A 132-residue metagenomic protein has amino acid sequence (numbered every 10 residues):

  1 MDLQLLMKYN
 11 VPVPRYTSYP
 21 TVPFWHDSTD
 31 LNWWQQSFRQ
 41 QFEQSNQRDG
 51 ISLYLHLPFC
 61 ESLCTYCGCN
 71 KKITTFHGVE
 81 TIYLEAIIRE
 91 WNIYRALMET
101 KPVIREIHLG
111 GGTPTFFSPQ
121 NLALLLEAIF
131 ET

Functional and structural regions predicted by a protein language model:
M1-I51: Flexible, acidic/Gly-rich N-terminal and inter-domain linker regions that tether and position cofactor-handling modules
V22, N70-K72, G110-G112: Short strand-loop junctions, especially beta-strand C-caps/beta-turns that link beta-sheets to coils or alpha-helices
F38-D49, H77, A96-V103, E131-T132: Short, glycine- and charge-enriched coil/turn segments that flank and shape catalytic ligand pockets
G50-Y83: Canonical Radical SAM [4Fe-4S] cluster-binding loop centered on the CxxxCxxC motif and its immediate flanking residues
C60, I87, L109: Conserved, mostly hydrophobic/aromatic
T81-I88, P119, A123: Non-membrane alpha-helical structural segments and their capping/turn regions in soluble enzymes
I87-L97: A short, N-terminal amphipathic alpha-helix
M98-T132: Conserved glycine-rich "GG(E/T)P / GGGxP" loop and the immediately following alpha-helix in the radical SAM core
